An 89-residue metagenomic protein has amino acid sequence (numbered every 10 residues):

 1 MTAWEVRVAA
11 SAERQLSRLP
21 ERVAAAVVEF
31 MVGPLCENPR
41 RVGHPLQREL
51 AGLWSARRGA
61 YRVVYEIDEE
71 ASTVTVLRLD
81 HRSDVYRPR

Functional and structural regions predicted by a protein language model:
M1-R7, S11-R14, R18, R22-A25 (+3 more regions): Enriched for short, Lys/Arg-rich terminal
V32-R57: A short, surface-exposed loop/turn module that caps and links secondary-structure elements
